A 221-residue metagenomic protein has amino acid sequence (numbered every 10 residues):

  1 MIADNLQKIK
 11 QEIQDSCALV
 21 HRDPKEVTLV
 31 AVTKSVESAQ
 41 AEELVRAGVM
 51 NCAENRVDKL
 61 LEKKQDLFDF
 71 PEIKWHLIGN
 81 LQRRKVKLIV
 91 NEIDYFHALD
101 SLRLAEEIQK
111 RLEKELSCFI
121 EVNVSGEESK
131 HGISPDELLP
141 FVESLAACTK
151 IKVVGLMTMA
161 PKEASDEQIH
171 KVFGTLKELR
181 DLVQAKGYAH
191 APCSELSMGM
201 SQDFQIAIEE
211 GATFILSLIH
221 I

Functional and structural regions predicted by a protein language model:
M1-Q202, I208-E210: Conserved alpha/beta-domain cores
T213-I215: Divalent-metal-activated hydrolytic enzyme cores
I219-I221: Conserved small/polar residues in nucleotide/adenosyl-binding loops
